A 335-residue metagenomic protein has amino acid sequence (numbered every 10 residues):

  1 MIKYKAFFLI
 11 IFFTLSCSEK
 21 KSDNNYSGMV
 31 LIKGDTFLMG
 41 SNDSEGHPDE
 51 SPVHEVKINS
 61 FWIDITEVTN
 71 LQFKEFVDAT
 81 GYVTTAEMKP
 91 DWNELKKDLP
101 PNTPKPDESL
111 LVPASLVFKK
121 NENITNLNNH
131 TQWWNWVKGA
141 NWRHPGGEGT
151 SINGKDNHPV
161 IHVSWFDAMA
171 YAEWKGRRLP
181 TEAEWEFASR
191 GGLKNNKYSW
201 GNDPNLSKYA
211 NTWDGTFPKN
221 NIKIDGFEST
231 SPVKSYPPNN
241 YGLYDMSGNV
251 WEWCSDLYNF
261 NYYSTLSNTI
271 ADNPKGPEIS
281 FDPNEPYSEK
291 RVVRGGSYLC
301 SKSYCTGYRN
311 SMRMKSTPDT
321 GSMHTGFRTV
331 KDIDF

Functional and structural regions predicted by a protein language model:
I2-L9: Sec-dependent signal peptide recognition, specifically the positively charged N-region followed immediately by
L15-S16: C-terminal motif of bacterial Sec signal peptides marking the signal peptidase cleavage site
D23-L31: GGW-centered surface loops in extracellular recognition modules
L31-I32, T36-L38, N42-D43, P90-N310 (+3 more regions): Functional-site microenvironments in short loops/helix caps that host divalent-cation chemistry
F61, F76-T85, K175: Short capping motifs at secondary-structure boundaries
I65, N70-V77, S164-A170, E186: Short, solvent-exposed alpha-helical surface patches in non-cytosolic proteins
V68, D256-Y258, D334-F335: Acidic glycine-/aspartate-rich tracts in secreted/extracellular proteins
M323-F335: Short, structured beta-strand segments at or near domain termini in extracellular proteins/domains
